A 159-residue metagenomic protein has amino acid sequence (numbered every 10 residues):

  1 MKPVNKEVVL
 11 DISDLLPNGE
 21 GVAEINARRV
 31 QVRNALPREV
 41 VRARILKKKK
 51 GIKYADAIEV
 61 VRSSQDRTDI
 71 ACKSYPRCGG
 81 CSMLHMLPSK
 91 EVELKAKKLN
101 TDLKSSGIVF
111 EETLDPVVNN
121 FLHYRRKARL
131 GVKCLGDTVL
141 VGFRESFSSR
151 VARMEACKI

Functional and structural regions predicted by a protein language model:
M1-I159: SAM-dependent transferase fold signal centered on methyltransferase-like domains, encompassing both Class I
